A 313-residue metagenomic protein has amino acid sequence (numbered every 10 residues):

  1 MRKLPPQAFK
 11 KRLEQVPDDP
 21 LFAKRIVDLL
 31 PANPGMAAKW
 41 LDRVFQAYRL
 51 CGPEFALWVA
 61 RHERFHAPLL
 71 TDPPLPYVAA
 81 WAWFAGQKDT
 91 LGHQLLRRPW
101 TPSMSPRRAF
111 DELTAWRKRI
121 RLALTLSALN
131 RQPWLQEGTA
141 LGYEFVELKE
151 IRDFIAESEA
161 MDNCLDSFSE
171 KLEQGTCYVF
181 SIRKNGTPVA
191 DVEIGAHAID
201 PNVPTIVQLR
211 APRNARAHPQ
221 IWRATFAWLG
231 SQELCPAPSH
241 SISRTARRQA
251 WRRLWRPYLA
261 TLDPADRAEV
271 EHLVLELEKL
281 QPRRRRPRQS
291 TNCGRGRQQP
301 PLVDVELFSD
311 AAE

Functional and structural regions predicted by a protein language model:
M1-L4, A8-K11: N-terminus-biased targeting/localization segments
K11-R12, V16, P20-E313: Catalytic-core elements of nucleic-acid end-processing and repair enzymes
